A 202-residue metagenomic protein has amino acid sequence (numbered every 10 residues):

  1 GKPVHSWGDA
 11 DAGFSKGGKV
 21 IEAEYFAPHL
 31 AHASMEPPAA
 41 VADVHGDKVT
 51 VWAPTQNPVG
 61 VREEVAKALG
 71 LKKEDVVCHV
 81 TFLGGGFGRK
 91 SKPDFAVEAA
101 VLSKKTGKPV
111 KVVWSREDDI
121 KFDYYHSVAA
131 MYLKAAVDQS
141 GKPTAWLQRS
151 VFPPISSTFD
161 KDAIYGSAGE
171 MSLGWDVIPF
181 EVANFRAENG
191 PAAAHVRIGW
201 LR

Functional and structural regions predicted by a protein language model:
G1-R202: Structural alpha/beta core scaffold segments of enzyme domains
